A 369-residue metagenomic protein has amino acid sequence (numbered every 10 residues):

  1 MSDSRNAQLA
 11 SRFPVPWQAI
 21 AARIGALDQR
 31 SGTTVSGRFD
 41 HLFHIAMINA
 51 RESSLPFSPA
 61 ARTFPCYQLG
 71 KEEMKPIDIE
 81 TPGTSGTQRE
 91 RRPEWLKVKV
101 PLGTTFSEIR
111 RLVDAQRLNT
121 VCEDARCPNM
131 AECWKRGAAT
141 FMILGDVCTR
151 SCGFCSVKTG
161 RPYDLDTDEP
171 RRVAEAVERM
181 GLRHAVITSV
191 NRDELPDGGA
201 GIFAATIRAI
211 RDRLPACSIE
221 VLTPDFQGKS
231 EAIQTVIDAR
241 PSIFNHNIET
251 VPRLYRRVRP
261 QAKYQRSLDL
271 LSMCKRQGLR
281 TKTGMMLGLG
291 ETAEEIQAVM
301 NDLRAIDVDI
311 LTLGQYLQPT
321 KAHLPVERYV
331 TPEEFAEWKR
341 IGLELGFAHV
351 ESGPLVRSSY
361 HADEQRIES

Functional and structural regions predicted by a protein language model:
S4, Q29, H41-H44, S58 (+1 more regions): Short hydrophobic targeting helices and cationic amphipathic motifs that mediate membrane/organellar targeting
I20-I48: Polybasic, low-complexity intrinsically disordered segments
M47, L55-P56, T63, Y67-G70: Short, positively charged and aromatic/hydrophobic N-terminal segments
C66-T140, R171, E175, A205-A216 (+2 more regions): Auxiliary Fe-S-binding modules of radical SAM enzymes
V121-E132, D146-K158: Local cysteine-cluster metal-coordination motifs and their immediate loop/turn environment, predominantly Fe-S cluster
A131-M142, F154-D168: Iron-sulfur (Fe-S) cluster-binding segments and ferredoxin-like electron-carrier domains, especially [2Fe-2S]
S156-V173, V177-L270, K282-M286, I310-T312: Core AdoMet radical
